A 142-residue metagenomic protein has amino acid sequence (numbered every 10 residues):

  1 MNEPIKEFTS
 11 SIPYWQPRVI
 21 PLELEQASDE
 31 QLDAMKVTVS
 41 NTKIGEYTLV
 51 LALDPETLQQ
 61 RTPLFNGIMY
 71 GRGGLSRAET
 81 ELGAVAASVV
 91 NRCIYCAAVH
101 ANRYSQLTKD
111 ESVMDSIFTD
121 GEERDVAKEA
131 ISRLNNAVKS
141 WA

Functional and structural regions predicted by a protein language model:
M1-A142: Hydrophobic alpha-helical segments
